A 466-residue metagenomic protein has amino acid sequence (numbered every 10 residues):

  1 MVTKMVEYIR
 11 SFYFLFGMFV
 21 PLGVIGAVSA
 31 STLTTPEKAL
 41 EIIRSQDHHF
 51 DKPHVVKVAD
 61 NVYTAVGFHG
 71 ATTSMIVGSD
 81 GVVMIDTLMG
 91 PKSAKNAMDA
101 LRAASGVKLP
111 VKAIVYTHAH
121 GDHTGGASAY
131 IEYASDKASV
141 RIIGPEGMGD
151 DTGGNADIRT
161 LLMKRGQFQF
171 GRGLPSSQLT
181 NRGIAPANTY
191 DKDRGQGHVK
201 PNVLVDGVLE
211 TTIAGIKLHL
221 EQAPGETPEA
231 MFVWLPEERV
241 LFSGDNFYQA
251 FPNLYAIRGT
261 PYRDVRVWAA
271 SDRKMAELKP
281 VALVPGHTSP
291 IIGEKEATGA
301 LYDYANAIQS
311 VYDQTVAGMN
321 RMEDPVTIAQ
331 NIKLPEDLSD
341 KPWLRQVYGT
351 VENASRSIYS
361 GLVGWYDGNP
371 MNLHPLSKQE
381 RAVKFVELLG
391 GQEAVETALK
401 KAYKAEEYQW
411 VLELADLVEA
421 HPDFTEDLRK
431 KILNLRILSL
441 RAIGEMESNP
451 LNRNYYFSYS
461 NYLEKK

Functional and structural regions predicted by a protein language model:
Y13-G26: Bacterial N-terminal signal peptides
F50-D51, V55-V58, G81, K92-I143 (+1 more regions): Active-site metal-binding motif and surrounding structural segment of the metallo-beta-lactamase
K52-K108, F232-L235, R239-D245: Conserved beta-strand hairpin/beta-sheet module of binuclear metal-dependent hydrolase folds, prominently
K57, D150-Q222, V267-K279: Metallo-beta-lactamase
N61, I76, D86, L101 (+9 more regions): Divalent metal-coordination and catalytic microenvironments
I85-T87, P110-H120, I143-P145, A223 (+2 more regions): Active-site neighborhood of phospho(di)ester-bond hydrolases with catalytic His/Asp-centered motifs
V240, A250, Y262, R266-T327 (+2 more regions): Divalent-metal (often Zn2+) His-rich catalytic cores of metallo-beta-lactamase-fold enzymes
A317-K466: C-terminal regulatory/interaction regions
